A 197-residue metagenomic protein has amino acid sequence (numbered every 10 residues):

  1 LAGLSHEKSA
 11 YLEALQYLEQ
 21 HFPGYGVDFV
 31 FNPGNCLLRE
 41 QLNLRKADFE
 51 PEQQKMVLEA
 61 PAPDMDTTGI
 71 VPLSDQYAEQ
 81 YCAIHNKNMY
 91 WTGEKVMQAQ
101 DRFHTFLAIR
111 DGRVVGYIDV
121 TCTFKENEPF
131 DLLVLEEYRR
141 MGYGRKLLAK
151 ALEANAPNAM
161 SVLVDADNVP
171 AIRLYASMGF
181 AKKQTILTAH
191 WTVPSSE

Functional and structural regions predicted by a protein language model:
L1-E7, K125-E136, L163: Conserved acetyl-CoA binding element of GNAT-fold acetyltransferases
A2-T67, A189-H190: Acyl-donor-binding surface of acyltransferase catalytic domains
E7-Q20, V134, R140-A154, I172-S177: Conserved acetyl-CoA-binding loop-helix of GNAT-fold acetyltransferases
S9, C36-L37, Q76, Q80 (+1 more regions): Short alpha-helical
Y17-F22, I84-H85, Q98-Q100, I109 (+1 more regions): Alpha-helix C-terminal capping segments
D28-L37, S161-I172, T188-S195: Conserved beta-strand-loop-alpha-helix junction that forms the acyl-donor binding cleft
G34-E50, R145, D167-T185: Conserved active-site alpha-helix within GNAT-family acetyltransferase domains
D66-F130: Flexible, substrate/cofactor-facing loop regions flanked by secondary structure within enzyme catalytic domains
